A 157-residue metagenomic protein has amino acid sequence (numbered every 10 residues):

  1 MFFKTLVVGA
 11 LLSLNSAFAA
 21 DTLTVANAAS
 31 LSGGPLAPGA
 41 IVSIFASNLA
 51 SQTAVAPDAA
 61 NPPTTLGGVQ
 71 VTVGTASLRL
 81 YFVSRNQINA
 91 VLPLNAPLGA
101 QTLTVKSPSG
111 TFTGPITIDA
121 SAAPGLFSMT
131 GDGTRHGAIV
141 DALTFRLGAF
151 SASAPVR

Functional and structural regions predicted by a protein language model:
K4-N15: Bacterial N-terminal signal peptides
A19-R157: A sequence-level detector for low-complexity, Ser/Thr- and acidic-rich stretches
